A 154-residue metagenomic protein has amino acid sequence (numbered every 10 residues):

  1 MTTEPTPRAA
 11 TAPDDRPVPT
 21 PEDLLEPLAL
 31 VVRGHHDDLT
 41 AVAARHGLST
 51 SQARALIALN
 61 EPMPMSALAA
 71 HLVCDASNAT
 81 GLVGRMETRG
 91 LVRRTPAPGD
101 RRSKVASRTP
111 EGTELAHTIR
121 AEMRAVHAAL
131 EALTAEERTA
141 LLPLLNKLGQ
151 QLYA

Functional and structural regions predicted by a protein language model:
M1-H46, P110, A132, K147: N-terminal leader segment of winged-helix/HTH proteins
P27, G34, D38, R54-I57 (+2 more regions): Pre-recognition alpha-helix immediately N-terminal to the DNA-recognition helix within helix-turn-helix or winged-helix
V32, I57-E61, N146: Short, locally clustered residues in the helix-turn-helix/winged-helix DNA-binding domain
D37-N78: N-terminal helix-turn-helix DNA-binding core of bacterial DNA-binding proteins
L56, L68, V83-R89: Basic amphipathic alpha-helical segments that dock to polyanions
I57, G81, P143: DNA-binding alpha-helical recognition surfaces that contact promoter or target DNA
G84-N146: Charged, amphipathic alpha-helical coiled-coil/dimerization segments
Q150-A154: Generic C-terminal helix-cap and adjacent flexible tail
